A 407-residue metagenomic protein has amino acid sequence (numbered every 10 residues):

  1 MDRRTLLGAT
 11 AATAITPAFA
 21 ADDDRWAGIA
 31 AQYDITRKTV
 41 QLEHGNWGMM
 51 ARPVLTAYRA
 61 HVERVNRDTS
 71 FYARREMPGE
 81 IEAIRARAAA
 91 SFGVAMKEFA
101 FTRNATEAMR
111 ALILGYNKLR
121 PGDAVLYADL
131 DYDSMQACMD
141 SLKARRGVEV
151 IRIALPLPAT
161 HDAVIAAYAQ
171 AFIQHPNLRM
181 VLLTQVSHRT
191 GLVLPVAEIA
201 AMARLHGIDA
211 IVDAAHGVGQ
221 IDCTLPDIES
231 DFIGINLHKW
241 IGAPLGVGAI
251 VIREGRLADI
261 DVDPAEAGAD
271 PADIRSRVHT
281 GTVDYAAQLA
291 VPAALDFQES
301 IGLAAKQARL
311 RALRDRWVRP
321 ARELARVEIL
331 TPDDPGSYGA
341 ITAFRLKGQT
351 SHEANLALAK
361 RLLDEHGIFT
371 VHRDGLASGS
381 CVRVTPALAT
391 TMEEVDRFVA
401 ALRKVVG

Functional and structural regions predicted by a protein language model:
M1-T5: Twin-arginine (Tat) signal peptide motif
L7-G407: Pyridoxal 5′-phosphate
